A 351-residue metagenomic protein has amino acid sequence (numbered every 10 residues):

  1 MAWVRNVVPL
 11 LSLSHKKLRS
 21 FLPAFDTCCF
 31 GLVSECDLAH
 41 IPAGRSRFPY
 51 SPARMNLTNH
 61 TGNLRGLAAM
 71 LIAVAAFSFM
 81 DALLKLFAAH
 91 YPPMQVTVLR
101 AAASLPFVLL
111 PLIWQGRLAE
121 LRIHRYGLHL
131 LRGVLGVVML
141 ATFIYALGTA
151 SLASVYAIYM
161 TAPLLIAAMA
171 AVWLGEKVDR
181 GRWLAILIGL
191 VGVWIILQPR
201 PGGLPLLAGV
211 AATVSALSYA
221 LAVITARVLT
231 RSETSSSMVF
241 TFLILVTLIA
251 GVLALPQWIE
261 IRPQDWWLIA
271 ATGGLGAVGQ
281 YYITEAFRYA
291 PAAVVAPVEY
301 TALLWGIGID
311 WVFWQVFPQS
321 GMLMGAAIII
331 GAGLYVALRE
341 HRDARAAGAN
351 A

Functional and structural regions predicted by a protein language model:
N56-L57, L105-H124, V191-G203, V246-D265 (+3 more regions): Membrane-interface helix-cap regions at the ends of transmembrane helices in multi-pass membrane proteins
R65-A73, L112, L118-T142, L207-S215 (+1 more regions): Loop-to-transmembrane-helix transition segments
S78, G133, V137-A141, L164-A168 (+7 more regions): Hydrophobic/small/kink-forming positions within alpha-helical transmembrane segments of polytopic membrane proteins
K85, P93, P201-I261, L268-I269 (+1 more regions): Transmembrane alpha-helical segments that form core, pore/gating elements of small-molecule transporters/exporters
H90-V138, S218-A222, T241-P256: Transmembrane alpha-helices of multi-pass small-molecule transport proteins
L99, Y156-T161, L229-I244, Q280-W311: Helix-helix packing/entry segments at the starts of transmembrane helices
Y145, A162-L184, L304-L323: C-terminal transmembrane-helix exit sites in multi-pass transporters
G181-Q198, G321-E340: Hydrophobic transmembrane alpha-helices of multi-pass small-molecule transport proteins
